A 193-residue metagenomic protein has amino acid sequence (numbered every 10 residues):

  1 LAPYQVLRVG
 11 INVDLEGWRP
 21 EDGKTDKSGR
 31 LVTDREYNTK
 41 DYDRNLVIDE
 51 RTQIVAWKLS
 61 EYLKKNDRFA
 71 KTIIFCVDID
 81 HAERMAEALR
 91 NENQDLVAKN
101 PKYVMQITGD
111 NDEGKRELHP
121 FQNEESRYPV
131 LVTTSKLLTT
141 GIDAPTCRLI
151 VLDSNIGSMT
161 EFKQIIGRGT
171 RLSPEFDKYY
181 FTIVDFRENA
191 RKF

Functional and structural regions predicted by a protein language model:
L1-A70: Interdomain helical connector at the RecA1-RecA2 junction of SF1/SF2 helicase-like NTPases
A2, R68, N100-Y103, Y179: Residue-level signal for beta-strand positions within conserved beta-sheet cores that form or flank
N38, I48-R51, V55, H81 (+3 more regions): Helical mechanochemical/support elements of P-loop NTPase systems and associated helical scaffolds
D41, N45-I48, F75, L131 (+1 more regions): Hydrophobic alpha-helical scaffolding
V55-S60, E83-N93, I165-T170: Short, well-ordered amphipathic alpha-helices
D67, T72-F75, L137: N-terminal helicase ATP-binding lobe
C76-T108: Conserved helicase motor "Helicase C" RecA-like lobe of SF1/SF2 P-loop NTPases
V97, V104-F193: Conserved RecA-like P-loop NTPase helicase motor core
